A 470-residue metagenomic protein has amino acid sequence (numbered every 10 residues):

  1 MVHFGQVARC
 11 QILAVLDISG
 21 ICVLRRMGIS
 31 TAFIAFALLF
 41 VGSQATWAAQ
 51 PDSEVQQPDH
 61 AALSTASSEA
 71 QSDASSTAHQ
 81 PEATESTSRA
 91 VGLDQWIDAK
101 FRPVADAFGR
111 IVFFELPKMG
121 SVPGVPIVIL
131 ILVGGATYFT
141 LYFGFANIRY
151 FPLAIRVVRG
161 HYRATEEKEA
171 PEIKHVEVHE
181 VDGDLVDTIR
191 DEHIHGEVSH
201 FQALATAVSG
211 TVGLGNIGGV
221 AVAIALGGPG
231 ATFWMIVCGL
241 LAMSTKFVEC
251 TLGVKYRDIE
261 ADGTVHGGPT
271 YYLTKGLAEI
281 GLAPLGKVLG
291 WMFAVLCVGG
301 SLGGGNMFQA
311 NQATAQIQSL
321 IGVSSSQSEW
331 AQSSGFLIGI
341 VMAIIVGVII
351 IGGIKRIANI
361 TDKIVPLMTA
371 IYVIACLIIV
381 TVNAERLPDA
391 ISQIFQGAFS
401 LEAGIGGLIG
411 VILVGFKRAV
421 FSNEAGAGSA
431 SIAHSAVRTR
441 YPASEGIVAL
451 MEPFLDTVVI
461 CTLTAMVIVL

Functional and structural regions predicted by a protein language model:
L38-G42, A49-S209, L226-P229: N-terminal alpha-helical transmembrane segments of multi-pass membrane transport and channel/translocase proteins
A49, E249-A261, A375-Q393, G404-G407 (+2 more regions): Extracellular/periplasmic helix-exit of transmembrane alpha-helices
V128-G135, V198-A207, L282-G299, I338-V341 (+3 more regions): Select transmembrane alpha-helical segments in multipass membrane proteins
L132-G134, F139-I155, L289, F293 (+3 more regions): Membrane-interface loop-to-helix entry segments
F139, V208-S209, C238-G263, T274-N311 (+3 more regions): Helix-loop-helix module between adjacent transmembrane segments
P171-I224, K255, A261-G276, M292 (+2 more regions): Alpha-helical membrane segments and immediately flanking helix-loop junctions that form or couple to the substrate/ion
Y271-L282, Q309-S334, A427-T462, M466-V469: Helix-loop-helix connectors at the membrane interface of multi-pass transporters/channels
V348-D362, L367-S435, P453: Membrane-embedded translocation segments of transport machinery
